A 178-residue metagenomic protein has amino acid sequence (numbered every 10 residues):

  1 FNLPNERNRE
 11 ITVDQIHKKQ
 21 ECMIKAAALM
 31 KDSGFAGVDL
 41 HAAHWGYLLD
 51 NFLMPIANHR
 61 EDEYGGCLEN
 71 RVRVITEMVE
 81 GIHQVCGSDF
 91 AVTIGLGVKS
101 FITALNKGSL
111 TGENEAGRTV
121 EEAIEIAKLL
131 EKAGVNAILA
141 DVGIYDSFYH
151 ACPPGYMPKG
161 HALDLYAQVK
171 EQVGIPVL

Functional and structural regions predicted by a protein language model:
F1-L178: Flavin-dependent oxidoreductase catalytic cores
